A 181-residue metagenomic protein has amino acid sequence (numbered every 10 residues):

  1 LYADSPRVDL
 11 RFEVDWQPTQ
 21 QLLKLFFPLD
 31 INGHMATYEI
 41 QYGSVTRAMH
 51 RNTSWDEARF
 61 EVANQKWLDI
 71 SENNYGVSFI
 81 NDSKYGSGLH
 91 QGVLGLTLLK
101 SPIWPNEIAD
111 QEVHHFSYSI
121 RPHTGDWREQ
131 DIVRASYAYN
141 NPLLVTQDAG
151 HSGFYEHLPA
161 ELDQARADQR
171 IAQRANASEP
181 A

Functional and structural regions predicted by a protein language model:
L1-A181: C-terminal (or distal) subdomains of carbohydrate-active enzymes
